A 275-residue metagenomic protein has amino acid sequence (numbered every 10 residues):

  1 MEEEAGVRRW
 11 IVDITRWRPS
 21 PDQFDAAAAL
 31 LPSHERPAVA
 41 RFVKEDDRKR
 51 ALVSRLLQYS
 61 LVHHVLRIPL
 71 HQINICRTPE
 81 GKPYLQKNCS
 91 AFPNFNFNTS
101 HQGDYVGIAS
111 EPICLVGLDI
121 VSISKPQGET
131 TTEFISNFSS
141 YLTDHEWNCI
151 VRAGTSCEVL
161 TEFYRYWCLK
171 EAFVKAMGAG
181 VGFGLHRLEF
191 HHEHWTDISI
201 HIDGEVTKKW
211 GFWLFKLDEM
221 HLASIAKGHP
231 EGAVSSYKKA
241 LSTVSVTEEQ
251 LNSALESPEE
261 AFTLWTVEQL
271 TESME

Functional and structural regions predicted by a protein language model:
M1-E275: Core catalytic alpha/beta fold that binds nucleotide/phospho-ligands
